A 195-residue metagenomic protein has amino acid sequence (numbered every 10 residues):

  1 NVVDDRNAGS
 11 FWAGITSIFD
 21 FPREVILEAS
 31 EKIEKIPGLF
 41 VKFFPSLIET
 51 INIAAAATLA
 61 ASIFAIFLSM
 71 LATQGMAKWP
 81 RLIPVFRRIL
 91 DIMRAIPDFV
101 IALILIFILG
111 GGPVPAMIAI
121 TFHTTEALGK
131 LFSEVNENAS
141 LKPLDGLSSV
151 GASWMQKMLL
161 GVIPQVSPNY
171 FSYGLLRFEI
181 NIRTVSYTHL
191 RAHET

Functional and structural regions predicted by a protein language model:
N1-L59, L71, G75: N-terminal, non-cleaved signal-anchor transmembrane helix
V2-R6, A102-L109, E179: A structural signal for multi-pass alpha-helical bundles of membrane permease subunits that mediate small-molecule
D20, E24-L27, P45, P84-R94 (+5 more regions): Short amphipathic alpha-helical coupling elements at transmembrane boundaries
T58-I66, M70, Q74, F99 (+4 more regions): Hydrophobic positions within alpha-helical transmembrane segments of bacterial inner-membrane proteins
L68-A102, E134: Cytoplasmic-entry segments and transmembrane alpha-helices of multi-pass inner-membrane transporters
L90-T121: Generic hydrophobic transmembrane alpha-helix motif, especially the helices
G111-R177: Membrane-cytosol interface at the C-terminal ends of specific transmembrane alpha-helices in multi-pass membrane
T188-T195: Conserved small/polar residues in nucleotide/adenosyl-binding loops
